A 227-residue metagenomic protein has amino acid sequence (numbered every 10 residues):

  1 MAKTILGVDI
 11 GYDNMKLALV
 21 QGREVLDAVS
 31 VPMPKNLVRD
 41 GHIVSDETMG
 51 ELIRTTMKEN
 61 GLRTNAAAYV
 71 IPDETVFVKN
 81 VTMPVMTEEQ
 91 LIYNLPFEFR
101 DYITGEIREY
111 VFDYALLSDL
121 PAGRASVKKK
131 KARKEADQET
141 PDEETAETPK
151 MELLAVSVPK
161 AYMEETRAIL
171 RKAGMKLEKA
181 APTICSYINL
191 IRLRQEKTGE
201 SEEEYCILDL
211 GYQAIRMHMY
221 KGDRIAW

Functional and structural regions predicted by a protein language model:
M1-P32, N65-D73, R194-W227: Gly/Thr-rich phosphate-binding beta-strand-loop-beta motif of the actin/hexokinase/Hsp70
R23, K58-L62, G105: Short helix-loop boundary/capping segments at the starts of domains
A28-E59: N-terminal phosphate-binding loop and adjacent alpha-helix
G41-D46, L52, R63, Y102-E109 (+2 more regions): Low-complexity, flexible helical/coil segments
S45-M49, E143-L154, E202-Y205: Glycine-rich, flexible loop segments associated with nucleotide phosphate handling
E51-T55, F112-P121, E200-E203: A general structural signal for short secondary-structure boundary/capping elements
I53-A66, A136: Phosphate/pyrophosphate-binding loops at sites that engage ATP/ADP/AMP, CoA/4′-phosphopantetheine, polyphosphate
I71-R194: Active-site neighborhood for divalent-cation/phosphate handling
